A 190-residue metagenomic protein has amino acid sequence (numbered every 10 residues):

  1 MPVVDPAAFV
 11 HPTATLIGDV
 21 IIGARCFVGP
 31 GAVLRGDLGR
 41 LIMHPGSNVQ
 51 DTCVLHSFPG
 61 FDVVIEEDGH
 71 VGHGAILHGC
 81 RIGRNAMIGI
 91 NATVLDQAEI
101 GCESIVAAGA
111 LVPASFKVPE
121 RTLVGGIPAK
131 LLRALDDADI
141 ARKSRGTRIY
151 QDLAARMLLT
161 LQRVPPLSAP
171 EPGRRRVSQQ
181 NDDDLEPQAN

Functional and structural regions predicted by a protein language model:
M1-V3, D37-R40, P45, D51-C53 (+2 more regions): Glycine-rich hexapeptide-repeat left-handed beta-helix
V3-S57: A positional/architectural concept
